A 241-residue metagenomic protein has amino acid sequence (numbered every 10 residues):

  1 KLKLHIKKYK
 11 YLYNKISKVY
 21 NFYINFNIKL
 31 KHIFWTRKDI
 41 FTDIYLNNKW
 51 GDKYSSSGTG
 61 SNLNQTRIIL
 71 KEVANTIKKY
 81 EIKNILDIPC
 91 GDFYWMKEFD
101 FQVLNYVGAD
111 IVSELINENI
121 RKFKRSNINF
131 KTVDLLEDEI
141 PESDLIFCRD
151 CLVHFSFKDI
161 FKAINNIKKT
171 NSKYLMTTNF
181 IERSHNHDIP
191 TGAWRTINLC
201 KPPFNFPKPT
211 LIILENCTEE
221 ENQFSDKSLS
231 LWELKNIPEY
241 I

Functional and structural regions predicted by a protein language model:
L2-E142, F155-I241: Class I (Rossmann-like) S-adenosyl-L-methionine-dependent methyltransferase catalytic domain, capturing the SAM-binding
F147: A conserved beta-strand element that flanks and buttresses the S-adenosyl-L-methionine
C151: Hydrophobic adenine-recognition pocket in adenosine-nucleotide-binding enzymes
